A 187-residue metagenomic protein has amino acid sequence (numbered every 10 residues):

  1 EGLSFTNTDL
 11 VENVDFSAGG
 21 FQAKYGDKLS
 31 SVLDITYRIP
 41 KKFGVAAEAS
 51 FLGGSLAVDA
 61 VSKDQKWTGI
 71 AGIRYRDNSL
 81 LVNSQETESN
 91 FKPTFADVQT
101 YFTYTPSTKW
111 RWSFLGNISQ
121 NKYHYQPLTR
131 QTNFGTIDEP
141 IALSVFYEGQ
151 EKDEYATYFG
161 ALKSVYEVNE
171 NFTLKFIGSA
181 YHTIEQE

Functional and structural regions predicted by a protein language model:
E1-F16, T100: Short acidic/polar hinge/loop motifs at secondary-structure boundaries that mediate gating or recognition
E1-T6, F21-D27: N-terminal plug
D9-V11, K28-V32: Extracytoplasmic
F16, I35-L52, I73-R76: Transmembrane beta-strand segments that form the barrel wall of outer-membrane beta-barrel proteins
F16-S17, R38-K41, V82-E86, A96 (+2 more regions): Extracytoplasmic loops and strand-loop junctions of Gram-negative outer membrane beta-barrel proteins
A46, L52-Y75, E88-Q126, Q150-H182: Transmembrane beta-barrel wall of Gram-negative outer-membrane proteins
L81-E88, Y125-N133, G178, E187: Outer-membrane beta-barrel translocator domains and adjoining extracellular loop/strand segments of Gram-negative
P127, Q131-F146: Surface-exposed loop/turn segments flanking beta-strands in extracellular/periplasmic regions
